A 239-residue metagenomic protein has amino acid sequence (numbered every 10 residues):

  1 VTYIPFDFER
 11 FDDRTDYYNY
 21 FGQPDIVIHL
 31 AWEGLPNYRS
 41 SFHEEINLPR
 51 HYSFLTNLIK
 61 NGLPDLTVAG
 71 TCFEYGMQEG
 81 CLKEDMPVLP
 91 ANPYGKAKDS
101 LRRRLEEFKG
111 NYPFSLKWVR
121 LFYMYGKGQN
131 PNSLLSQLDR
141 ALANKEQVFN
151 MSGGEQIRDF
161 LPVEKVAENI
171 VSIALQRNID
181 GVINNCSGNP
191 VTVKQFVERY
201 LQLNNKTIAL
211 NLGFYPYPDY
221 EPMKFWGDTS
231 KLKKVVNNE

Functional and structural regions predicted by a protein language model:
Y3, L66, L116-V119: Hydrophobic/aromatic anchor residues within beta-strands of the central parallel beta-sheet of Rossmann-like
F8-N47: NAD(P)H-binding glycine-rich loop region in Rossmannoid oxidoreductase-like domains and their noncatalytic homologs
H29, Y52-P93: Conserved Rossmann-fold NAD(P)-dependent oxidoreductase catalytic core, especially the SDR/UDP-sugar
A31, T67-T71, A91, R120-F122 (+2 more regions): Active-site beta-alpha turn of Rossmann-fold NAD(P)-dependent dehydrogenases/reductases
P36-H43, M77-L82, N130: Conserved catalytic-core motifs of eukaryotic protein kinase domains, centered on the activation segment
P93, A97-S100: Active-site helix of classical SDR
R103-R158, V163-A167, V171-S172, R199-L201: NAD(P)-dependent short-chain dehydrogenase/reductase
N144-E239: C-terminal substrate-binding subdomain of Rossmann-fold SDR/epimerase-dehydratase oxidoreductases
